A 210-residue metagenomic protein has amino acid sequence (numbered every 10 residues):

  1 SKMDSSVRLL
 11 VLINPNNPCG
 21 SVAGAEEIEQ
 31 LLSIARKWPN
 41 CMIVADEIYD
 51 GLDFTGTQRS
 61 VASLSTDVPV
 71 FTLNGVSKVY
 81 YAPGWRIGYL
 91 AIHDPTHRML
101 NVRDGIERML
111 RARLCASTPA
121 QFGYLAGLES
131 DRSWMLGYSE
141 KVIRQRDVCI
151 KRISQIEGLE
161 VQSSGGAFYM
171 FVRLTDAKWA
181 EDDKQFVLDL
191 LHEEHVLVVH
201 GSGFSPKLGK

Functional and structural regions predicted by a protein language model:
S1-S5, R108, G158, V198 (+1 more regions): Short, intrinsically disordered, charge-balanced linker/junction segments flanking boundaries in proteins
S1-S6, P18-I43, E47-W85, P95-R98: Active-site pre-lysine segment of PLP-dependent enzymes
L10, N17, D46, V70 (+5 more regions): Generic structural signal for small/hydrophobic residues in well-ordered secondary structure, especially within
V11-L12, I43-A45, V198-H200: Hydrophobic residues in well-ordered beta-strands that form the structural core
L52, S163-V172, D189-K210: Conserved PLP cofactor-binding pocket of PLP-dependent enzymes
T66-I143, I150-R152: Conserved core segment of the aminotransferase class I/II
Q121, L125, E140-I150, V161-T175 (+2 more regions): Conserved glycine-rich beta-strand-loop-beta hairpin in the small C-terminal domain of fold type I
F186: Short active-site alpha-helical segment characteristic of glycosyltransferases and processive polysaccharide synthases
